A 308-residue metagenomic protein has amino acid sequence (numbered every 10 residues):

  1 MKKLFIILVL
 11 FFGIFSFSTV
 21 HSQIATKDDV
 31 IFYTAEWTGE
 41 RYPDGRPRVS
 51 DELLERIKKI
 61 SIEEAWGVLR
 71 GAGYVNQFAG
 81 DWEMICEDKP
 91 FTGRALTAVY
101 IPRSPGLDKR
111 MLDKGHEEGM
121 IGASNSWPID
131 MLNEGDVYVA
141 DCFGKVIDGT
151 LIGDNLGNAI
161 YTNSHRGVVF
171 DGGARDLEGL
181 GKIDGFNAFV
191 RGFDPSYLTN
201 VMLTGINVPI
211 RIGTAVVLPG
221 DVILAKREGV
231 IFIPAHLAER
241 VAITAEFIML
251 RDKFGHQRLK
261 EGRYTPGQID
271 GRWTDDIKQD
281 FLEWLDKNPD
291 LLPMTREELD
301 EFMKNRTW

Functional and structural regions predicted by a protein language model:
M1-L4: Positively charged n-region of N-terminal signal peptides that target proteins for export
I7-S16: Bacterial N-terminal signal peptides
S18-S22: Boundary at the C-terminal end of the N-terminal hydrophobic targeting segment
Q23-W66: N-terminal pre-domain segments of enzymes
G45, I160, D221-I223: Buried hydrophobic positions in well-ordered alpha/beta secondary-structure cores of metabolic enzymes
R56-P219, I233-W308: Feature captures the catalytic cores and cofactor-binding loops of soluble hydro-lyases/lyases that act on carboxylate
G229-I231: Channel- or pocket-lining gating/hinge segments that regulate access to a cavity or pore
